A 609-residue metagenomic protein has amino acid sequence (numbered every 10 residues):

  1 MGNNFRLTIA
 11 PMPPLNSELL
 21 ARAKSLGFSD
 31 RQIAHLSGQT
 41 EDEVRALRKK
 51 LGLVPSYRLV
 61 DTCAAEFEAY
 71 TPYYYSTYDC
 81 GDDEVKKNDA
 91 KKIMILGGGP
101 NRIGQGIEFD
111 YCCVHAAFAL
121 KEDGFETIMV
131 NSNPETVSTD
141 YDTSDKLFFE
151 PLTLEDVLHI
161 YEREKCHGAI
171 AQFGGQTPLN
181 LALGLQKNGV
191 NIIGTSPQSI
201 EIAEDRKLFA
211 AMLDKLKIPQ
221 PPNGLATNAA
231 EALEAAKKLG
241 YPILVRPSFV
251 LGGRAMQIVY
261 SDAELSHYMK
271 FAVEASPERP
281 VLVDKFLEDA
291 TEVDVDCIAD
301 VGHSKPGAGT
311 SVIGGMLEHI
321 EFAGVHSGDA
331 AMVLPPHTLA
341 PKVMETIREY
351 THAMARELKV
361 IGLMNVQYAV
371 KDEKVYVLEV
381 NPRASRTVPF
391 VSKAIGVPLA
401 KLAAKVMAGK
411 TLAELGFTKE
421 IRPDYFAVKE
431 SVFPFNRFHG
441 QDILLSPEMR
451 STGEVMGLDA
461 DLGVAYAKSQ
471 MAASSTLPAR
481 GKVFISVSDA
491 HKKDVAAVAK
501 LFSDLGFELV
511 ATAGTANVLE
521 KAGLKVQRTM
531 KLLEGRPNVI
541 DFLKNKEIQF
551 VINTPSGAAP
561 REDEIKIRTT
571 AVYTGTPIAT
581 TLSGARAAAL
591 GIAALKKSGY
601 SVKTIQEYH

Functional and structural regions predicted by a protein language model:
M1-I9, P13-L19, A23-G27, E41 (+14 more regions): ATP-dependent carboxylate activation and anion-phosphoryl transfer catalytic cores that bind Mg-ATP to form
A23-L26, Q32-L36: Extended, domain-scale alpha-helical bundle/helix-rich regions
G27, A226-T227: Conserved alpha/beta enzyme-core scaffolds, especially Rossmann-like or related mixed alpha/beta domains that build
S37, A46-K49, P55, L59-I218 (+2 more regions): ATP-binding N-terminal substructure of ATP-dependent carboxylate-amine bond-forming enzymes
E204-K207, V250-R254: Conserved A3 ("GATE") glycine/threonine-rich loop of ANL adenylate-forming enzymes
